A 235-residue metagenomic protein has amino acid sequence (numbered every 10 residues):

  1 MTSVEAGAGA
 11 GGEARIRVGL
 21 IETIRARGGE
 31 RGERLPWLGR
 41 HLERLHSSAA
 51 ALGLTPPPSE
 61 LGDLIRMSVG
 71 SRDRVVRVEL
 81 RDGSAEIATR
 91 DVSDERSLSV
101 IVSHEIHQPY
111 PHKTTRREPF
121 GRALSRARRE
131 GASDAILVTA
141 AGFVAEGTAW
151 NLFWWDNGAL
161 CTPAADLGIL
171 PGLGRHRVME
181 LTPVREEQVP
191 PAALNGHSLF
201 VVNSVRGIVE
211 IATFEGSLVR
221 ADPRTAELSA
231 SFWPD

Functional and structural regions predicted by a protein language model:
M1-F143, D166-I169, R175-D235: Conserved alpha/beta cores of soluble small-molecule-handling proteins
V144-A165: Glycine- and Gly-Pro-enriched alpha-helical subdomains that act as flexible, kink-prone "lid/hinge" or packing modules
